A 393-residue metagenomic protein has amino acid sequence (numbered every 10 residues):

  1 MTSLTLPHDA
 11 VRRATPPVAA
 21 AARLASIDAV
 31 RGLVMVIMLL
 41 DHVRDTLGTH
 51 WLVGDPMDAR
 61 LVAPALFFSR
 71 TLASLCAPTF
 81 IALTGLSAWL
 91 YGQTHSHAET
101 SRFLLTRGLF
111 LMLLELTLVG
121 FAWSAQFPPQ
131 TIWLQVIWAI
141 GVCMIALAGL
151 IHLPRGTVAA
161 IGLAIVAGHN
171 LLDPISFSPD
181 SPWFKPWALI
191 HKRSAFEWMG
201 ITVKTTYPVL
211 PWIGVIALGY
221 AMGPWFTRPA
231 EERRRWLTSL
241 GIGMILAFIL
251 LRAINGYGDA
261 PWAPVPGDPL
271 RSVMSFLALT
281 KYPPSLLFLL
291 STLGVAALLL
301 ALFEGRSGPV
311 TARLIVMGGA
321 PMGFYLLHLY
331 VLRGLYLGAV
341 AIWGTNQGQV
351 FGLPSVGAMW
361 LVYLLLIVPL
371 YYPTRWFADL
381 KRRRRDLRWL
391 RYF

Functional and structural regions predicted by a protein language model:
T2-F393: Alpha-helical transmembrane segments and their immediate juxtamembrane cytosolic regions
